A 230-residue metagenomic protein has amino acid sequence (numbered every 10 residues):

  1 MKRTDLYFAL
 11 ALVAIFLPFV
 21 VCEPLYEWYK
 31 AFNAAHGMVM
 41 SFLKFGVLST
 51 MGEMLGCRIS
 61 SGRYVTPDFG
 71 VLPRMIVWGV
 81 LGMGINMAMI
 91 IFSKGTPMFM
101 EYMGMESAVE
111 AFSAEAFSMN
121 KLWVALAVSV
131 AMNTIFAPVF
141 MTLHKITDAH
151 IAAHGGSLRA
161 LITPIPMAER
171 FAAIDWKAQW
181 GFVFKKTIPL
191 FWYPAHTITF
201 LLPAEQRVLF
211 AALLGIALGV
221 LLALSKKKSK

Functional and structural regions predicted by a protein language model:
M1-L12: N-terminal membrane topogenic signal
A31-T50: Loop-to-helix transition at the N-terminal end of transmembrane alpha-helices
L48, G215-S225: Alpha-helical transmembrane segments and their membrane-interface exit regions
S60-S93: Hydrophobic/aromatic-rich structural module bridging two neighboring secondary-structure elements via a short loop
V71-M83, A111-F136: Alpha-helical membrane-spanning segments of integral membrane proteins, especially the hydrophobic core of TM bundles
G82-M103, L126-L158: Transmembrane alpha-helix/helix-exit interface in multi-pass inner-membrane proteins
T96-W123, H154-P166: Membrane-interface interhelical connector segments
F191-T199: Hydrophobic, membrane-inserted alpha-helices
